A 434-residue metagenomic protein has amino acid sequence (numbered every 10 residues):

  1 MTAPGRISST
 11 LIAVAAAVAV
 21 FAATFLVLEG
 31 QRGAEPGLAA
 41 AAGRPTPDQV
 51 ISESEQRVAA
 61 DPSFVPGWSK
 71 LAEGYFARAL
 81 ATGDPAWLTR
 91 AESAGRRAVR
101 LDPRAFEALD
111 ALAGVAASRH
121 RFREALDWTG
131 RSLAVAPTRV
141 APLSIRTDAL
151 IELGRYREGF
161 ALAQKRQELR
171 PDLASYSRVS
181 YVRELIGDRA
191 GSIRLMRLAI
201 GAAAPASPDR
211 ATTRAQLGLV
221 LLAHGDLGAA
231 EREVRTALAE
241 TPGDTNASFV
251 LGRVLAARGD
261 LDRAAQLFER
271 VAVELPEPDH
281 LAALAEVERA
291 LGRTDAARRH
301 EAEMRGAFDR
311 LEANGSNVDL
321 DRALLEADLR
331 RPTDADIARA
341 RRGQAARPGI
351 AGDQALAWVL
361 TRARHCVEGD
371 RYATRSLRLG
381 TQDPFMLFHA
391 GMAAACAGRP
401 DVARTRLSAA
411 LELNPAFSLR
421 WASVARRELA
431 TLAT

Functional and structural regions predicted by a protein language model:
T2-D102, F106-E107, P415-A416, S423 (+1 more regions): N-terminal leader/linker segments that initiate helical-solenoid repeat arrays
P47, A81, L88, F122 (+8 more regions): TPR-repeat structural position
P62, P103, P137, R170-P171 (+9 more regions): Short coil turns that delineate tetratricopeptide repeat
K70, A111, I145, R178 (+7 more regions): Canonical tetratricopeptide repeat
E73, L80, G114, D148 (+9 more regions): Residue-level recognition of tetratricopeptide repeat
R78, T82-P85, R119, L153 (+7 more regions): Structural motif corresponding to the intra-repeat A-B loop/turn of tetratricopeptide repeats
